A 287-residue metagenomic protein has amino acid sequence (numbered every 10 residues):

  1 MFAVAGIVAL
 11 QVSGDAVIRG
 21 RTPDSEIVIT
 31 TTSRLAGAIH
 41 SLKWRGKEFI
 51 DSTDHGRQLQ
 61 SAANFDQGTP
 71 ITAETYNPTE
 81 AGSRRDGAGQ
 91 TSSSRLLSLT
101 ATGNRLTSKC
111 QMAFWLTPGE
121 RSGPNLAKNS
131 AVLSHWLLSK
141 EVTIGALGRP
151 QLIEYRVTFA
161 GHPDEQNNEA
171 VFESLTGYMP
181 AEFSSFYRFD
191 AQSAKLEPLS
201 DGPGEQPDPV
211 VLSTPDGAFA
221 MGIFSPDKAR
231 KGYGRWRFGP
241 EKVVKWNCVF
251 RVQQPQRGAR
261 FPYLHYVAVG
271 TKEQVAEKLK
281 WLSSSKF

Functional and structural regions predicted by a protein language model:
M1-G6: Bacterial N-terminal signal peptides
I7-R95, Y266-K272, A276-S285: Beta-strand-rich N-terminal accessory domains
L10-S25, T32-R34, P215-F287: Beta-strand-rich recognition/accessory modules
A16-R21, V28-T30, I39-L42, N104-T117 (+1 more regions): Generic recognition of long tandem-repeat/solenoid scaffolds
Q67-P150, D164: Extended, loop-rich substrate-binding clefts of extracytoplasmic carbohydrate-active enzymes
R149-Q192: Acidic (Asp/Glu-rich), glycine- and aromatic
G177, F183-K245: Active-site/ligand-binding surface loops and adjacent short beta/alpha elements that line catalytic pockets across
